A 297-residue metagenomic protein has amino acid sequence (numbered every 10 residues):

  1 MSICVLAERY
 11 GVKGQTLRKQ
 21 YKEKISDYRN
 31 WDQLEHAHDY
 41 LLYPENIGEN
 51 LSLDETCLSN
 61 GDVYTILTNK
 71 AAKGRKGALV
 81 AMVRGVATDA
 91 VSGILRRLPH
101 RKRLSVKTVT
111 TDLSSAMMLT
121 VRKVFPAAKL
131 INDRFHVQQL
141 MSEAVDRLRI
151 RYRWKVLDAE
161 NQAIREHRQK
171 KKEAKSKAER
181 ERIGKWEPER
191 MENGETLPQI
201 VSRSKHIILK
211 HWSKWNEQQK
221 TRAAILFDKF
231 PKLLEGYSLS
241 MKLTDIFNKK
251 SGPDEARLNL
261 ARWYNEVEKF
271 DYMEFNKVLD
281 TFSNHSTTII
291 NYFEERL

Functional and structural regions predicted by a protein language model:
S2, K13-L17: Short coil turns linking two alpha-helices in DNA-binding domains
C4, R84-G85, K269: Acidic, glycine-enriched active-site microenvironments
V5-Y10: Short alpha-helical "recognition helix" segments of helix-turn-helix
G11, K22-R29, P126, D146-R153: Non-catalytic alpha-helical coupling and interface elements of nucleotide-dependent molecular machines and regulators
R18-T108, S115-T120, A127: RNase H-like nuclease fold core
S26, N60-G61, K70-K76, S92 (+3 more regions): Acidic/histidine-rich catalytic cores and adjacent linkers of DNA breakage/strand-transfer/modification proteins
V137-N161: Short alpha-helix plus adjacent loop in nuclease-associated cores
